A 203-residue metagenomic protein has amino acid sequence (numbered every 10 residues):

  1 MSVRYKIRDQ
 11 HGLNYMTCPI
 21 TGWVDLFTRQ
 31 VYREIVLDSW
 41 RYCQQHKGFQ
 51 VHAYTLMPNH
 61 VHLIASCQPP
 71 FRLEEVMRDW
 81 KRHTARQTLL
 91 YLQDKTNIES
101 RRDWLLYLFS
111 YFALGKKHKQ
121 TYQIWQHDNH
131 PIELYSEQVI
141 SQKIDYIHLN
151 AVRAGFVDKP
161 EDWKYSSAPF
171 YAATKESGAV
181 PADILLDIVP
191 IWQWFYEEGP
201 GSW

Functional and structural regions predicted by a protein language model:
M1-W203: Short catalytic/metal-binding and nucleic-acid-binding patches
